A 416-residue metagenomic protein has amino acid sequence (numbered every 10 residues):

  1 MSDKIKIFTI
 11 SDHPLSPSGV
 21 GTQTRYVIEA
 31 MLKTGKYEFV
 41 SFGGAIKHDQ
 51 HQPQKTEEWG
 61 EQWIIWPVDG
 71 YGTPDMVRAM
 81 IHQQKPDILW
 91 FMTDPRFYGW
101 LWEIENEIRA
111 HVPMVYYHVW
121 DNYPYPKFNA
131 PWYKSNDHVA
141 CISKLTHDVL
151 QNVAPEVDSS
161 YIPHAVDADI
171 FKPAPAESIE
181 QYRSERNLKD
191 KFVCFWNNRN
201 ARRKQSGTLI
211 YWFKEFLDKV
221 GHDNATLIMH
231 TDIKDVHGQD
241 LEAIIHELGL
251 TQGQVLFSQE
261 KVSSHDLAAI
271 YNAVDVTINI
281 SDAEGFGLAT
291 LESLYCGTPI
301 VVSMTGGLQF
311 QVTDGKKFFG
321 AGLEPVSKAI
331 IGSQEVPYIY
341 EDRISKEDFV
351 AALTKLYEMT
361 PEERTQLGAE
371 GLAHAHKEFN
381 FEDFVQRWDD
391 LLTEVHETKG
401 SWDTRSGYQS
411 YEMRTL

Functional and structural regions predicted by a protein language model:
M1-Q50, Q54-K55, Q84, R414-L416: N-terminal subdomain of nucleotide-sugar transferases
T9, L188-K204, I210-F213, L227-I228: Conserved donor-binding/catalytic core segment of Leloir-type glycosyltransferases
L145, A165: Carbohydrate-associated surface elements
K172-N187: A short helix/loop element that forms part of the nucleotide-sugar donor recognition site in Leloir-type
G238-H265: Nucleotide-activated donor-binding/catalytic signature segment of Leloir-type glycosyltransferases, i.e., the conserved
D282: Aromatic "clamp/platform" in nucleotide-sugar-dependent glycosyltransferases that forms part of the donor/acceptor
Q309-K355: Change "using UDP/GDP/dTDP sugars" to "using nucleotide sugars
V336-D342, K346-L416: C-terminal amphipathic helix plus adjacent low-complexity, charged tail appended to glycosyltransferase catalytic
